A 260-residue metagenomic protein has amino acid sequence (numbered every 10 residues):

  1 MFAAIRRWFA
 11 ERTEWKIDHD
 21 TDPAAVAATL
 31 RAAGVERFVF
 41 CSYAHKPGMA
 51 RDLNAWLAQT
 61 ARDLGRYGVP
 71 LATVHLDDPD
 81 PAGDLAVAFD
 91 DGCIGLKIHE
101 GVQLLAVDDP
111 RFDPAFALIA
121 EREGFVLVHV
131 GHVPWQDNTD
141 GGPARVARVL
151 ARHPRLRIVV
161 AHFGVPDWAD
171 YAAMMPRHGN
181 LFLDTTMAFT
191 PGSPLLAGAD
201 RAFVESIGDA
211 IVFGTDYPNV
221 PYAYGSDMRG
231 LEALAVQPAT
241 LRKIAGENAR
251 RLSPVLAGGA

Functional and structural regions predicted by a protein language model:
M1-A33, R37, I207-V212, P221-A260: Mid-to-C-terminal alpha-helical segments outside catalytic/metal-binding sites
M1-R111, R122, A169, L181 (+1 more regions): Mid-domain alpha/beta scaffold segments of enzyme catalytic cores
T29-A32, V87, R148, A173-M174 (+3 more regions): Well-formed, non-transmembrane alpha-helical positions, independent of function
V39-S42, T73, V159-A161, D184-T186 (+2 more regions): Short beta-strand segments
H45-G48, L76-D80, Q103, H132-Q136 (+3 more regions): Active-site environment of divalent metal-dependent phosphoester hydrolases
L57, A88, L96, I119 (+5 more regions): Conserved, mostly hydrophobic/aromatic
V69, R157-I158, L241: Short active-site oxyanion
I94-G95, D108-V212: Catalytic pocket-lining loop regions of alpha/beta-barrel enzymes, especially the amidohydrolase/enolase/GH5 lineages
